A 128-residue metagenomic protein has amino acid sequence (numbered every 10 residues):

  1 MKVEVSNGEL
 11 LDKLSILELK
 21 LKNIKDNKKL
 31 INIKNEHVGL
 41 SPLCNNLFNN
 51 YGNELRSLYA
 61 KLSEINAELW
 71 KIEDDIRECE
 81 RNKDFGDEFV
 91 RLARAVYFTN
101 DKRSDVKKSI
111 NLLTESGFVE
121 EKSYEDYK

Functional and structural regions predicted by a protein language model:
M1-K128: Extended, charge-rich alpha-helical interface modules
